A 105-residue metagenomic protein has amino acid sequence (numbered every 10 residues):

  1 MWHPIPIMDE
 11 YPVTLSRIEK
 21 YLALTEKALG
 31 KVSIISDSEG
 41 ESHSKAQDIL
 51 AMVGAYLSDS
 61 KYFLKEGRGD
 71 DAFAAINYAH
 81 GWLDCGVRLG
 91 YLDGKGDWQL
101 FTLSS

Functional and structural regions predicted by a protein language model:
W2-S105: Long, charged/polar, soluble alpha-helical segments
